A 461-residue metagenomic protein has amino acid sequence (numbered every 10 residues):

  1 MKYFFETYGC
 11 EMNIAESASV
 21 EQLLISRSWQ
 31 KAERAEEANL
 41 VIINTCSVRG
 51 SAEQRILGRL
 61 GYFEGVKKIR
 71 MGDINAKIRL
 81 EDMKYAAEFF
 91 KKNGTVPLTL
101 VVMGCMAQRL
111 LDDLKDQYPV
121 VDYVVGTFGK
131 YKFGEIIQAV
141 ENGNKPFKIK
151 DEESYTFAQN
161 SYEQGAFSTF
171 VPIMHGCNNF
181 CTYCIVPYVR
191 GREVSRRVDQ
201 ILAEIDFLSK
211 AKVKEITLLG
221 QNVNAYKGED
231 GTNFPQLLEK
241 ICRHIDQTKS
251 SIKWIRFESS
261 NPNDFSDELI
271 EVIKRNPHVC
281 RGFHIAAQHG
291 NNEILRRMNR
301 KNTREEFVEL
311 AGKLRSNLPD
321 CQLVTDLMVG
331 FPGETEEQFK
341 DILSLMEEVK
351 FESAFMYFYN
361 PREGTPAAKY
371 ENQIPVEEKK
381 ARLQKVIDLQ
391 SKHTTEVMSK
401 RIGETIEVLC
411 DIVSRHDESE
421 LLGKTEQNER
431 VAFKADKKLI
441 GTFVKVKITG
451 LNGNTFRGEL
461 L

Functional and structural regions predicted by a protein language model:
M1-Y226, G231, E239, E268 (+6 more regions): Proteins enriched for Cys/Gly/acidic motifs involved in redox and nucleic-acid/cofactor modification
K2, T95-P97, T248-R256: Short, surface-exposed connector motifs at secondary-structure boundaries
Q164-F167, C177-N179, V279, H289 (+5 more regions): Short flexible coil/turn linkers enriched for glycine and charged/polar residues that connect secondary-structure
F180, C184-G191, W254-N263, H289-N299 (+3 more regions): Conserved strand-turn element in the central/C-terminal portion of the radical SAM core barrel that lines
C181, I201, L218, F257 (+7 more regions): Conserved, mostly hydrophobic/aromatic
K240-W254, S266-T325: Radical SAM/AdoMet-radical enzyme domain recognition
E334, E348-F351: Contiguous mid-protein beta-loop-alpha structural module that forms a pocket-lining wall or clamp of enzyme active
K369-L461: Terminal RNA-binding accessory module
